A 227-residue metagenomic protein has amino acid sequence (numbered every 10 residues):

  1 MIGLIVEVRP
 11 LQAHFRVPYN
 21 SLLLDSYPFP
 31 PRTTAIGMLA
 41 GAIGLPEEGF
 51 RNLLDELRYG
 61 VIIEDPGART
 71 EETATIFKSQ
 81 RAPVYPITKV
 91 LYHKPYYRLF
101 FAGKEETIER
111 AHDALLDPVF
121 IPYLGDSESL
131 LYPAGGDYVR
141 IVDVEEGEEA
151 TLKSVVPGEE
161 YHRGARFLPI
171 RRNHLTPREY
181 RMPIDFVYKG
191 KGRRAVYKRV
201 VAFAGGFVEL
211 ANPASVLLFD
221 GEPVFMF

Functional and structural regions predicted by a protein language model:
M1-N20: N-terminal, Lys/Arg- and Ser/Thr-rich interaction peptides
G3, E56-R58, Y96: Extracellular structured ligand-interaction cores
E7, G60-I62, F100: Residues in well-ordered beta-strands of folded domains
L11-H14, S26-P28, V90-L91: Residue-level preference for alpha-helix termini and adjacent loops
R16-R81: Glycine/small-residue-rich interface belts in oligomeric ring/scaffold proteins and their assembly partners
E64-F227: Internal, well-folded beta-alpha domain core
